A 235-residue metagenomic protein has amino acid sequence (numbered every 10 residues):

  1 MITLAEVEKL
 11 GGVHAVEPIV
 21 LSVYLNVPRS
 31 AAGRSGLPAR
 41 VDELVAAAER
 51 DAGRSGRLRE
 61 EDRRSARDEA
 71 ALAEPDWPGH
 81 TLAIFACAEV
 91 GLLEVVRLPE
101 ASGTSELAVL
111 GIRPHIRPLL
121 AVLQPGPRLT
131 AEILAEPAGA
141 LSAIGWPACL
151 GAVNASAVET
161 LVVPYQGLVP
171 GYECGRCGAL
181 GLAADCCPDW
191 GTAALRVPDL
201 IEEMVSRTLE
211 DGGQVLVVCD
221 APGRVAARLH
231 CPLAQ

Functional and structural regions predicted by a protein language model:
M1-Q235: Terminal alpha-helical anchor/extension segments at protein ends
